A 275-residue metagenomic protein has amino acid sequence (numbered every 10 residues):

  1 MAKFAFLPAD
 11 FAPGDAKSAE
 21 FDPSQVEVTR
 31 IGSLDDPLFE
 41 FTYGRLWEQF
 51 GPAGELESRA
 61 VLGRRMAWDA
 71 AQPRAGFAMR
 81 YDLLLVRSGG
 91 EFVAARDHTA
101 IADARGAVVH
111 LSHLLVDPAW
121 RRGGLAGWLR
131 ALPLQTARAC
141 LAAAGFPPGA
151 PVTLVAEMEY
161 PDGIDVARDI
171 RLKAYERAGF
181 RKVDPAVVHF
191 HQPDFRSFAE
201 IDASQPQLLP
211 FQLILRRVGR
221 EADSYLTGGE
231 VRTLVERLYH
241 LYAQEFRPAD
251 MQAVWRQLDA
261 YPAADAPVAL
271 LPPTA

Functional and structural regions predicted by a protein language model:
M1-D36, Q49, G145-A275: Terminal substrate-recognition subdomain of acyl/acetyltransferases
S33, Y43-P118: A conserved beta-strand-loop-helix scaffold within acyl/acetyltransferase catalytic domains
T42-G51, P133-L141, A178-G179, Y242: Hydrophobic, Leu/Ile/Phe/Ala-enriched alpha-helical segments that form helix-helix packing faces
D69-F77, A102, Q135-G149: Alpha-helix termini
A102, L115-W120, D162, R220-A222: A generic structural motif
G106-V109, G124, W128, L132 (+1 more regions): Short, well-structured alpha-helical interface segments that form or flank functional binding sites
V116, R122-A144: Conserved acetyl-CoA-binding loop-helix of GNAT-fold acetyltransferases
